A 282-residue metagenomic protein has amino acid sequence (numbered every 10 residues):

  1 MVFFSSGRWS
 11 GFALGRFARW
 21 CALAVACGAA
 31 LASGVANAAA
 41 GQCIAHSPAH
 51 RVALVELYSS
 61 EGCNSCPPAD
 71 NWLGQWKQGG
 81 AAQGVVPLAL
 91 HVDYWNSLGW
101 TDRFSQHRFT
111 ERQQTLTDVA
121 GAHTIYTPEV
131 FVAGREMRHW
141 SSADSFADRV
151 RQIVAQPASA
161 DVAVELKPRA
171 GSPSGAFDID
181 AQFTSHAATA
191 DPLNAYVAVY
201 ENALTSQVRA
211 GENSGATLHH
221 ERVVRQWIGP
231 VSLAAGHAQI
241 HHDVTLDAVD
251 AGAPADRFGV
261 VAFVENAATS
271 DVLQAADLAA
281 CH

Functional and structural regions predicted by a protein language model:
M1-R16: N-terminal secretory signal peptides that target proteins for export/translocation
V2-F3, A38-Y126: Active-site-proximal cofactor/substrate-binding loop regions of enzyme domains
G15-A32: Bacterial N-terminal signal peptides
A22, G28, I44, N64-P67 (+1 more regions): Secreted/luminal cysteine- and crosslink-motif detector
T101-E129, A133-H282: Short, conserved sequence motifs used for protein processing/export or organelle targeting and for catalysis
